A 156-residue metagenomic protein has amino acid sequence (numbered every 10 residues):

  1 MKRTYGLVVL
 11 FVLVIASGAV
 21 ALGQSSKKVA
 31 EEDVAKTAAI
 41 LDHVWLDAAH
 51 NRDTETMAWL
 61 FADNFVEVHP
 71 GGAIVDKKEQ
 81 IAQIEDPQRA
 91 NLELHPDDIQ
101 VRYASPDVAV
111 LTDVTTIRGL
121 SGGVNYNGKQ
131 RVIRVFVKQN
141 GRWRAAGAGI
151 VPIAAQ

Functional and structural regions predicted by a protein language model:
M1, V14, L22-G23: Intrinsic disorder/low-complexity segments
M1-V9: Bacterial N-terminal signal peptides that target proteins for export
V8-G18: Bacterial N-terminal signal peptides
L22-Q156: A beta-strand edge to alpha-helix "cap/lid" segment located at domain peripheries
